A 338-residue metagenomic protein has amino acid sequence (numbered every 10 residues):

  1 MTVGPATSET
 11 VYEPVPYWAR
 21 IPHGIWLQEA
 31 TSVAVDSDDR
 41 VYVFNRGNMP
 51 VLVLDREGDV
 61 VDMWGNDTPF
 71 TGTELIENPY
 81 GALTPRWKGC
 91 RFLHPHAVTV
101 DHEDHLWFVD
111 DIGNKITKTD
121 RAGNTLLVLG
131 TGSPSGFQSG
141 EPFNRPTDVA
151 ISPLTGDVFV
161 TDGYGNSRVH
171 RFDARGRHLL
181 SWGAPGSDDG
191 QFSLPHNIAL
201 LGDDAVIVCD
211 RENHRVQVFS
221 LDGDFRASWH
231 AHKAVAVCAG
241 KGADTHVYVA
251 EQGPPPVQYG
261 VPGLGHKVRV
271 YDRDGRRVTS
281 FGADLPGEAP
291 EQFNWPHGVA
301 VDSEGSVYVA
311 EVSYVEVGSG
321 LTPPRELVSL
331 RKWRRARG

Functional and structural regions predicted by a protein language model:
M1-G338: Eukaryotic scaffold repeat domains enriched in small/polar residues
